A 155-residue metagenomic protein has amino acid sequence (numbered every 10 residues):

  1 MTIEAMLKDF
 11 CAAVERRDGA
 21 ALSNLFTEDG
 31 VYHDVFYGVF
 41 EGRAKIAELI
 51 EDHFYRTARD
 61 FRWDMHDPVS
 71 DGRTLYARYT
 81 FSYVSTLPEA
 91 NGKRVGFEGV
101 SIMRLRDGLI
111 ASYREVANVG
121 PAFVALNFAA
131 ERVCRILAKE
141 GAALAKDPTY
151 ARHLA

Functional and structural regions predicted by a protein language model:
T2, E51-A155: A beta-strand edge to alpha-helix "cap/lid" segment located at domain peripheries
E4-L25: Short acidic-aromatic low-complexity motifs
F10, L22-S23, G30, G42 (+5 more regions): Hydrophobic pocket/interface hotspot
G19-G72: A solvent-exposed, acidic/Ser-Thr-rich amphipathic alpha-helical stretch
